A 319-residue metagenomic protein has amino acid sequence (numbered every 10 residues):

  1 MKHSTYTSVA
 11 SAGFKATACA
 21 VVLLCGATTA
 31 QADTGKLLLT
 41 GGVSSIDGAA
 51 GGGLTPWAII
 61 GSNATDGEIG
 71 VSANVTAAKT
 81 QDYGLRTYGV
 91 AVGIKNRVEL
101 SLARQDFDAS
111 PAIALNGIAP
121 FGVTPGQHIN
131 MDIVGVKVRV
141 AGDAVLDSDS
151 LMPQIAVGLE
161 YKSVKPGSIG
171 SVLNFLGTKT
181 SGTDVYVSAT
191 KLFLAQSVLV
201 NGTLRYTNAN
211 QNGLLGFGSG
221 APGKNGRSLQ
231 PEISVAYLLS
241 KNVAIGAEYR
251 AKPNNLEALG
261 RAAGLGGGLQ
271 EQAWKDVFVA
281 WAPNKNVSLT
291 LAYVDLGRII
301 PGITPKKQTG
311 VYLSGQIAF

Functional and structural regions predicted by a protein language model:
M1-V43: Cleavable N-terminal export/targeting peptides
T5, D47-A50, V243: Solvent-exposed, flexible loop/coil residues
A32-V185, T190-V198, N208, K252-G267 (+3 more regions): Transmembrane beta-barrel domains of Gram-negative outer membranes and organellar outer membranes
Y186-K241, Y249: Histidine/lysine/aspartate-rich catalytic loop segments that bind and position anionic ligands
G220-F319: Outer membrane beta-barrel transmembrane domains
